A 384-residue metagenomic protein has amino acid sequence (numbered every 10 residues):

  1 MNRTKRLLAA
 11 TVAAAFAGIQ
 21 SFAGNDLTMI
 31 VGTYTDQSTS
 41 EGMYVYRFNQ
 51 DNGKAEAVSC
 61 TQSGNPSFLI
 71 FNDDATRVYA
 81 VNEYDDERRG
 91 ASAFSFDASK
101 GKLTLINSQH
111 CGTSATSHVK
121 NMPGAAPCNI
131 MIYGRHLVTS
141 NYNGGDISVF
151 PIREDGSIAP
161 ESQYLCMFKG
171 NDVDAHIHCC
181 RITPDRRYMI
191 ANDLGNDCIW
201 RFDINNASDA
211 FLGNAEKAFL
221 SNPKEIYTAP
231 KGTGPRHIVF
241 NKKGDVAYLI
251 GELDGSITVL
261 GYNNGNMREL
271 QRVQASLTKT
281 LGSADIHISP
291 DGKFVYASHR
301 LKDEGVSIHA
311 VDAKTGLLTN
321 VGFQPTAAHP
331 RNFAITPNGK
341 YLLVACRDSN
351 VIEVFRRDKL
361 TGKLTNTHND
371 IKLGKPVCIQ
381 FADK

Functional and structural regions predicted by a protein language model:
M1-D26: Bacterial Sec-dependent N-terminal signal peptides
A23-N49: An edge-strand/N-cap motif at the start of beta-rich repeat modules
V31-Q37, A80-Y84, T139-Y142, A191-L194 (+4 more regions): Conserved beta-strand positions in repeat-built beta-propeller and related beta-rich domains
S38-T39, S63-D74, G112-R135, C166-Y188 (+4 more regions): Beta-rich, blade/repeat-based domains predominating in secreted/periplasmic proteins but also intracellular
R47-G53, F94-K102, F150-A159, D203-K217 (+3 more regions): Short loop/turn segments immediately following beta-strands, especially the blade-tip and inter-blade linker loops
E56-T61, T104-K120, S162-G170, N222-T228 (+3 more regions): A short beta-strand motif characteristic of beta-propeller blades
R186-D254: Loop-centered beta-sheet repeat module
R347-I352, T365-K384: Blade-level signature of beta-propeller repeat domains, shared across WD40, Kelch, NHL, RCC1 and BNR/Asp-box propellers
